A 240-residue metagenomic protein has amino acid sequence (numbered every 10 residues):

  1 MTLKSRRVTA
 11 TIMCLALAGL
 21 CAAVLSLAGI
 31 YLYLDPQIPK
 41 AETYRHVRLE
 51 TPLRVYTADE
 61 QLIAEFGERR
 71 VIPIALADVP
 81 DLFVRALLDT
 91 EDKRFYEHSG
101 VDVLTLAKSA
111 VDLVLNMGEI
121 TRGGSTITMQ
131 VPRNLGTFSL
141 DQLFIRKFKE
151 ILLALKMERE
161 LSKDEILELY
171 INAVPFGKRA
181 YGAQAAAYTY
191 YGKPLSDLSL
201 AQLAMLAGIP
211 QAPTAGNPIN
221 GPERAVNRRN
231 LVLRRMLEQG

Functional and structural regions predicted by a protein language model:
M1-Y56, R94, V114, Q239: N-terminal type II signal-anchor transmembrane helix that functions as the membrane-insertion/stop-transfer segment
R7-T11, L15, D81-L82, R146-E150: Residue-level signature of transmembrane alpha-helical entry/exit and packing/kink sites in multi-pass membrane
L34-A86: Terminal hydrophobic membrane-targeting helix
V47, F66-G67, S99-T105, G124 (+1 more regions): Short, glycine-/polar-rich solvent-exposed loops and beta-turns at beta-strand/coil boundaries
I63-E65, Y96, T214-N217: Short small-residue beta-strand/loop micro-motif enriched in glycine and branched aliphatics
A75-I127, Y181-A186: Flexible, acidic/glycine-enriched loop-and-adjacent beta/alpha segments that face the extracytoplasmic/periplasmic side
E119-G240: Non-catalytic, structured segments within soluble enzyme domains
